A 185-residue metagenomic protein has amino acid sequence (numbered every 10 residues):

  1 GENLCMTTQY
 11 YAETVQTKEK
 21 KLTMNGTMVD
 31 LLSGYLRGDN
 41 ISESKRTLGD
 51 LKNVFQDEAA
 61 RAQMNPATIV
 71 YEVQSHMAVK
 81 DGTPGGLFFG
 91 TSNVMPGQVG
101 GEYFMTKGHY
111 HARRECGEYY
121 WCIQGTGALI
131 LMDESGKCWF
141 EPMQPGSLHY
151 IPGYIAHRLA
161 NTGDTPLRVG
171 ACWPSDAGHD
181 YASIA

Functional and structural regions predicted by a protein language model:
G1-C5: Short, Lys/Arg-enriched N-terminal segments with co-localized hydrophobic residues within the first ~10-30 amino acids
M6-G34: Generic N-terminal segment detector
Q9-T14, S33-P142, T162-R168, C172-A185: Active-site region of the double-stranded beta-helix
P142-G163: Conserved metal-binding segment of the jelly-roll/cupin
